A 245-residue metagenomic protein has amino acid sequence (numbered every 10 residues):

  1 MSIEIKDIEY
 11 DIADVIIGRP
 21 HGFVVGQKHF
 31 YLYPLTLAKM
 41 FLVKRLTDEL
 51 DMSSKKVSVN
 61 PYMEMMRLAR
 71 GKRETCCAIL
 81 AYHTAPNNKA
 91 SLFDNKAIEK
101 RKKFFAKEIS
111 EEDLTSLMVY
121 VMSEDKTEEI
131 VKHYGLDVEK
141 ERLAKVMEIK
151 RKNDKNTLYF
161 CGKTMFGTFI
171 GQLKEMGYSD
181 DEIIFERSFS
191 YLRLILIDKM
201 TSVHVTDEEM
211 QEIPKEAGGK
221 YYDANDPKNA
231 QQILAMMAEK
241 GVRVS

Functional and structural regions predicted by a protein language model:
M1-E74, H83-Q211: An amphipathic, hydrophobic-aromatic interaction surface with interspersed Lys/Arg that forms lipid/phosphate-bearing
F185-E186, R193-S245: Alpha-helical oligomerization segments
